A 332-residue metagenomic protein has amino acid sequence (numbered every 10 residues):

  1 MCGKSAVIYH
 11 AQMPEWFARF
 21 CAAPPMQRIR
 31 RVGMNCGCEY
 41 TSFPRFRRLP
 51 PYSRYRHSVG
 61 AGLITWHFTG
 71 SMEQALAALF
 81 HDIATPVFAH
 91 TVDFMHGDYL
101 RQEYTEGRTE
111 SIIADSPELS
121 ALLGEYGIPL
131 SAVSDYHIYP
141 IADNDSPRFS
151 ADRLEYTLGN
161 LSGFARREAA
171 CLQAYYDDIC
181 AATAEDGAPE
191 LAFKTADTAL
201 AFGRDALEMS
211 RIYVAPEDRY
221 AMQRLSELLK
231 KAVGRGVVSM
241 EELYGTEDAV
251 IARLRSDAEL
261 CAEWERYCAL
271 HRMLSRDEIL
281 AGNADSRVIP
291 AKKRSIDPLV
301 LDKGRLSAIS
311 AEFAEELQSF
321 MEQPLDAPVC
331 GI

Functional and structural regions predicted by a protein language model:
M1-E73, V87, T91-I332: Histidine-centered, transition-metal-coordinating active-site segments
Q74-D82: Short alpha-helical catalytic segment bearing the HExxH-like zincin motif of zinc-dependent metalloproteases
